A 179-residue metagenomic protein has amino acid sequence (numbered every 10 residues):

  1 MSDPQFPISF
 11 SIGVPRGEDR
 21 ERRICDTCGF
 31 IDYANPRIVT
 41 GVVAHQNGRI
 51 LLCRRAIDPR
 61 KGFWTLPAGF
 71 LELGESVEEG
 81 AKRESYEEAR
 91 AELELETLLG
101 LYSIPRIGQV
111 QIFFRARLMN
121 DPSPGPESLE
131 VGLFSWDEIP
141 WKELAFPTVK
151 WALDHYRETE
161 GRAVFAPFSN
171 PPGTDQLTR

Functional and structural regions predicted by a protein language model:
M1-R60, F70-E87, A91-P122, R162-R179: N-terminal leader/linker segments that precede catalytic domains of diphosphate-processing enzymes
S2, P105, P126-R179: Nudix hydrolase/Nudix homology domain
T65: Glycine-rich active-site/cofactor-binding loop and its immediate structural neighborhood
